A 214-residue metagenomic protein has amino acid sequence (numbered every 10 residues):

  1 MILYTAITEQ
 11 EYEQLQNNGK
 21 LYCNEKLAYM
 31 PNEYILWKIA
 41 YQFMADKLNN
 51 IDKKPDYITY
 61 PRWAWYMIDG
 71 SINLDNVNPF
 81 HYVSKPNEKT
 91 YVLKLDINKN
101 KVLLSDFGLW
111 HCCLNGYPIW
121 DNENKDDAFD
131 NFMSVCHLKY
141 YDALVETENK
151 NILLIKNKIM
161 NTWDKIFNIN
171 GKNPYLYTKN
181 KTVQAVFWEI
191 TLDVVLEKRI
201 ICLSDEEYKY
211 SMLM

Functional and structural regions predicted by a protein language model:
I2, Q10, G19-M30, I58-Y60 (+1 more regions): Conserved NAD+-utilizing ADP-ribose enzyme module
L3-A6, A64-W65: Short hydrophobic-aromatic micro-motifs
I7-Q14: Short polar catalytic/cofactor-binding loops
Q14-Y66, G70-L74: Glycine-rich loop/turn
